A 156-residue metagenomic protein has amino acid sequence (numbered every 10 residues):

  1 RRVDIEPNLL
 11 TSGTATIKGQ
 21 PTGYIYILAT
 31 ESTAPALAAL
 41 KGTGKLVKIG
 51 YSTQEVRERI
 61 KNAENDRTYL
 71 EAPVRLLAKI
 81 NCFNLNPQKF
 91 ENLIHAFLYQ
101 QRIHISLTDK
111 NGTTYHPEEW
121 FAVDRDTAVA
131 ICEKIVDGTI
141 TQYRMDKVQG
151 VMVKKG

Functional and structural regions predicted by a protein language model:
R1-G156: Non-catalytic accessory segments flanking enzymatic or RNA/DNA-binding domains
